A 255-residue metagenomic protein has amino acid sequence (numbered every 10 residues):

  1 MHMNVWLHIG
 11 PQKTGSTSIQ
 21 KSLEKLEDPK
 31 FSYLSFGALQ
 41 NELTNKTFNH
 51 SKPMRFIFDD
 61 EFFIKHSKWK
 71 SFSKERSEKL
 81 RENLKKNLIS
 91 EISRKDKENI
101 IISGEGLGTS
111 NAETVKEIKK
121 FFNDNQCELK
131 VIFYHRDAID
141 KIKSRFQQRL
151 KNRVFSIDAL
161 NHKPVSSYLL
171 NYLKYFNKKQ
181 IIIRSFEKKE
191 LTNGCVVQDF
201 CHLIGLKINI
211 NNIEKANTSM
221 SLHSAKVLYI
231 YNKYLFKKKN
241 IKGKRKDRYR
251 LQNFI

Functional and structural regions predicted by a protein language model:
H2-I255: Anion-recognition interface
